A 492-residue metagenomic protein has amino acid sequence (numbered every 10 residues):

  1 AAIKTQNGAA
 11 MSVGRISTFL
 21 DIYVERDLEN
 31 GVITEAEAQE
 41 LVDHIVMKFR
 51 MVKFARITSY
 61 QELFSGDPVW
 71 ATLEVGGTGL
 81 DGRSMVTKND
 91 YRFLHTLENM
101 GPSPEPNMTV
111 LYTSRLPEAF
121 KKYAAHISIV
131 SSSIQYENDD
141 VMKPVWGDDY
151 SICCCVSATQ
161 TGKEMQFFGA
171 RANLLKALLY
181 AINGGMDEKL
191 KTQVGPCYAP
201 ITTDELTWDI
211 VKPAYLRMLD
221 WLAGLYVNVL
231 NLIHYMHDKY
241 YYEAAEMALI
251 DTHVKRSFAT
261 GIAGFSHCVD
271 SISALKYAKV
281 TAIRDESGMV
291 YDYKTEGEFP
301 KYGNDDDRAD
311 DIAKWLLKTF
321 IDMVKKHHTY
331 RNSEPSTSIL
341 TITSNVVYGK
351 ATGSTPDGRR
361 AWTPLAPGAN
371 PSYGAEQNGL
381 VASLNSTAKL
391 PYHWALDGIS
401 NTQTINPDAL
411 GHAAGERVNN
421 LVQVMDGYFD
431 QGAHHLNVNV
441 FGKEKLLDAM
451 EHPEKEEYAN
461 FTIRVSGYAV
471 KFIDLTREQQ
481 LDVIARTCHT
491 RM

Functional and structural regions predicted by a protein language model:
A1-M492: Conserved catalytic cores of very large enzyme subunits
